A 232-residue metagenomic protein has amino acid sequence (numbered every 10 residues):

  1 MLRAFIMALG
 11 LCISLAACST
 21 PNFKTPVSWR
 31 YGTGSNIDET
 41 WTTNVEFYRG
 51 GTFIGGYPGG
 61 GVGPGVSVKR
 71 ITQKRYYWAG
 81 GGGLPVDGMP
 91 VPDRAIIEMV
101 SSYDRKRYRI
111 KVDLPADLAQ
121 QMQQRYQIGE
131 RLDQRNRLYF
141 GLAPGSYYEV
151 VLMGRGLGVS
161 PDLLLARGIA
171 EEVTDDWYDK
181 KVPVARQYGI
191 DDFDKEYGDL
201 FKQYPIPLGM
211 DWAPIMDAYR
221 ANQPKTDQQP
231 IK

Functional and structural regions predicted by a protein language model:
M1-I6: Bacterial N-terminal signal peptides that target proteins for export
P21-F53: Short, surface-exposed binding/anchoring microloops in extracellular/periplasmic proteins
Y48-Y103: Tryptophan-paired
R107-D113: Edge beta-strands of extracellular beta-sandwich domains
A116-Q121: Extracellular interdomain linker/stem segments of modular secreted and single-pass surface proteins
M122-D192, G198, K202-D217, A221-K232: Compositionally biased low-complexity segments at domain edges in trafficked proteins and select soluble regulators
